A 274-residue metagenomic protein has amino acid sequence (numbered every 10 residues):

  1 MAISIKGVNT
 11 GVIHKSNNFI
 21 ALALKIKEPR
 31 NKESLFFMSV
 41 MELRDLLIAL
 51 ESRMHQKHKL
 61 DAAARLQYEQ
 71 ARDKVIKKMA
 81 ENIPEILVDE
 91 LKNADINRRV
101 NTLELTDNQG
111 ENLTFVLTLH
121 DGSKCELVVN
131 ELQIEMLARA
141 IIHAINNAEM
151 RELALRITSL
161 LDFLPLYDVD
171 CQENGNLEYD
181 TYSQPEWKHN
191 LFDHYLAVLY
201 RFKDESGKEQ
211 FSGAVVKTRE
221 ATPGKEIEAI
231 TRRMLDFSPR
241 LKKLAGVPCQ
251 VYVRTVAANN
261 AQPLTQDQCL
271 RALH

Functional and structural regions predicted by a protein language model:
M1-A21, P29, E33, F37-V40 (+3 more regions): An N-terminus-focused feature that recognizes amino-terminal "leader" regions
M1-S16, I76-F115, V169-S206: Intrinsic, low-complexity N-terminal interaction/targeting segments
H14-L66, N112-R156, D204-G246: Extended intrinsically disordered, low-complexity coil regions enriched in Ser, Thr, Gly, Ala and often Pro
Q56, Q67-Q70, Q109, Q133 (+6 more regions): Residue-identity detector for glutamine
L60-I86, R151-D180: Negatively charged, low-complexity tracts enriched in Asp/Glu with abundant Ser/Thr
D162-I227, L264-H274: Extended, charge-rich C-terminal regions with high alpha-helical propensity
P239-A272: Long, compositionally biased intrinsically disordered terminal regions
